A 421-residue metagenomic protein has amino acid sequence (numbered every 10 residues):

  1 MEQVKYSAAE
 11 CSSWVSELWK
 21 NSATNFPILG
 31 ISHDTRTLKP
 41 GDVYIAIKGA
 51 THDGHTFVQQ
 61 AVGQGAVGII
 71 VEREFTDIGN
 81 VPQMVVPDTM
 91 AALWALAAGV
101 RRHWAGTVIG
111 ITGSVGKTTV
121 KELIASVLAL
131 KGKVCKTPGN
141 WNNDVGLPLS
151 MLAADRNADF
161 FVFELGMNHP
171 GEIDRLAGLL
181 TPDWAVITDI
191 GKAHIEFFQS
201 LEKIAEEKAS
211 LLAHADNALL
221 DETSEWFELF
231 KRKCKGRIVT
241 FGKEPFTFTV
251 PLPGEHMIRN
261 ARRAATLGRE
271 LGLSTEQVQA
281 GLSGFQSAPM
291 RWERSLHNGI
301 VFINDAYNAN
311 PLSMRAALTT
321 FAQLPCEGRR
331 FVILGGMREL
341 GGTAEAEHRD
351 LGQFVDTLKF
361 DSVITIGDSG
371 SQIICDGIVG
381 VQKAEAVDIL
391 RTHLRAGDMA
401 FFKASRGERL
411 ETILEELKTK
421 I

Functional and structural regions predicted by a protein language model:
E2-T112, T119-L130, L152, C375-H393 (+2 more regions): Short, basic phosphate-binding NTP loop
A9-V15, A92-A218, E222, W226-C234 (+4 more regions): Phosphate-binding loop of NTP-binding sites
T35-A46, L152-F161, D183-A185, L318-G341: Mobile, glycine- and charge-enriched loop segments and immediately flanking short secondary-structure elements within
G49-H52, A288, A306-V379, S405: Active-site beta-alpha connecting loops in nucleotide-dependent enzymes
V58, I173, K208, L318 (+1 more regions): Generic hydrophobic/aromatic pocket-lining and core-packing "Φ" positions
V58, V62-G63, A177-G178, D356: Non-catalytic positions within long, well-ordered alpha-helices that form the structural scaffold/packing of enzyme
V71-N80, D183-F302, C326-G328, Q353-S362 (+2 more regions): Acidic, Mg2+-coordinating active-site environments of NTP-dependent enzymes
